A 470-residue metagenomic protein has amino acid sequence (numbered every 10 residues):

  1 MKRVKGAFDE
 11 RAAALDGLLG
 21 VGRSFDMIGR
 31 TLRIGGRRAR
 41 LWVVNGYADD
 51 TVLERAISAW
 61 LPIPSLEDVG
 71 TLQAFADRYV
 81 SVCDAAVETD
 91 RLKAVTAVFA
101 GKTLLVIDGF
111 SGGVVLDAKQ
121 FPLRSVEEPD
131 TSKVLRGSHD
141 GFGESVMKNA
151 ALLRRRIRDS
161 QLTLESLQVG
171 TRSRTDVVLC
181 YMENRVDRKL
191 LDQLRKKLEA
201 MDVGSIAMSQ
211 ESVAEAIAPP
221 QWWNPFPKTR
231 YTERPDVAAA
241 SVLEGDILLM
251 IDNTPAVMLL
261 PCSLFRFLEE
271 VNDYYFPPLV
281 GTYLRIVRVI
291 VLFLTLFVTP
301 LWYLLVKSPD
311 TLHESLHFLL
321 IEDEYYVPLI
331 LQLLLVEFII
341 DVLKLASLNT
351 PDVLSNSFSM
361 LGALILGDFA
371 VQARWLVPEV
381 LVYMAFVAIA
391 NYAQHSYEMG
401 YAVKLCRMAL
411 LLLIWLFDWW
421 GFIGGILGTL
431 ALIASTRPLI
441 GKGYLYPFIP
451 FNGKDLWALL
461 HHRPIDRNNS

Functional and structural regions predicted by a protein language model:
M1-L301, L305-E314, F318-L320, I433-S470: Membrane-embedded alpha-helical signal segments
R158, E199, K344, V371 (+1 more regions): Short polybasic/polar patches that bind polyanions
L249, A256, C262-L410: Transmembrane alpha-helical segments that form the functional core of multipass membrane systems
P378-V380, M384-S470: Hydrophobic alpha-helical transmembrane segments of membrane transport and translocation systems, primarily multi-pass
